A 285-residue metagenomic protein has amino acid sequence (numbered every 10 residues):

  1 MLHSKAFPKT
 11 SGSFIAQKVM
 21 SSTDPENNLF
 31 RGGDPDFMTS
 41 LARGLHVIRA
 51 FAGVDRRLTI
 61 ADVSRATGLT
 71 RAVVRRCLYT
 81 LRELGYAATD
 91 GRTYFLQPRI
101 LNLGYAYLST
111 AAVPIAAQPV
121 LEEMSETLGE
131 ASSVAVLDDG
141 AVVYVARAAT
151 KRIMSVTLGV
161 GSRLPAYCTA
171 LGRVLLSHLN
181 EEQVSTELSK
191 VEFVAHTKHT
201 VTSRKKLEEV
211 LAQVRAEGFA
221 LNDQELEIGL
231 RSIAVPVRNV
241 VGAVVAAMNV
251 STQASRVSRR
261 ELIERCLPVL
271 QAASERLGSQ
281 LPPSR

Functional and structural regions predicted by a protein language model:
L2-I115, E122, E275, S279-P283: N-terminal helix-turn-helix
H3-K9, F14-A16, S21-N27, I153-I228: Short, solvent-exposed recognition segments
F37-L41, Q97, T110, P114 (+7 more regions): Short, structured helix-loop boundary elements
F95-V191: Amphipathic alpha-helical effector-binding/dimerization core of metabolite-sensing transcriptional regulators
R231-V235: Short hydrophobic beta-strand micro-motif common in sensory/regulatory domains
V237-V240: Sensor-regulatory modules in signal-transduction proteins
V244-R285: Juxtadomain coupling helices with adjacent low-complexity linkers
